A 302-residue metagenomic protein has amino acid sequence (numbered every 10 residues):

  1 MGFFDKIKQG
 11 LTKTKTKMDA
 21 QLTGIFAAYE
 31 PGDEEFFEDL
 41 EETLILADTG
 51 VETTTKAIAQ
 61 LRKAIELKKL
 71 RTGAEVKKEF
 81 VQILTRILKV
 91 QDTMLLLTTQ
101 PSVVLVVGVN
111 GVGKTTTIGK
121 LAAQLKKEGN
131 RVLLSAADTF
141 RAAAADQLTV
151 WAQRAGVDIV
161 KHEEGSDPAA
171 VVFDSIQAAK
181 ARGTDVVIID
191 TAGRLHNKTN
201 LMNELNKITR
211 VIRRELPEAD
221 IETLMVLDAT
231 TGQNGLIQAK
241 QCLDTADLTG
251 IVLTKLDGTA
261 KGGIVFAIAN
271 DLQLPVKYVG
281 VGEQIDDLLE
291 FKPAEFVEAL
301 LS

Functional and structural regions predicted by a protein language model:
M1-D5: Compositionally biased, charge-rich terminal segments
K8-Q9: N-terminal hydrophobic or amphipathic helices/low-complexity stretches enriched in small/hydrophobic/Pro/Gly
K13, K17-A137, A144-I189: Primarily NTPase-proximal linker/entry elements flanking Walker-type ATP/GTP-binding cores
E34, T55, L70, A74 (+5 more regions): Non-catalytic, surface-exposed connector residues within folded enzymatic/regulatory domains
V51-T53, R141, D257, I285: Short hydrophobic/aromatic residue motifs in ordered secondary structure
V107-G108, D190, V226, G280: Short beta-strand segments
Q147, P168-R182, H196-S302: Conserved catalytic-core segment of NTP-binding enzymes
A192-R194: Short glycine-rich anion-binding loops that position phosphate/pyrophosphate groups of nucleotides and phosphorylated
